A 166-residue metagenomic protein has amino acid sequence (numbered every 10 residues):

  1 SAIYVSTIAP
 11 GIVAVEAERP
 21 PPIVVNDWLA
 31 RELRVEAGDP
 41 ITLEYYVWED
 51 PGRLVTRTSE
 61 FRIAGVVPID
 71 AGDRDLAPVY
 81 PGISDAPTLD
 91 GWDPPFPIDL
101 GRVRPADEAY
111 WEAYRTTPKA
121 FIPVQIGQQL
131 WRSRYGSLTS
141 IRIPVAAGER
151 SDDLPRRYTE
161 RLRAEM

Functional and structural regions predicted by a protein language model:
S1-M166: Alpha-helical transmembrane segments of bacterial inner-membrane membrane proteins
